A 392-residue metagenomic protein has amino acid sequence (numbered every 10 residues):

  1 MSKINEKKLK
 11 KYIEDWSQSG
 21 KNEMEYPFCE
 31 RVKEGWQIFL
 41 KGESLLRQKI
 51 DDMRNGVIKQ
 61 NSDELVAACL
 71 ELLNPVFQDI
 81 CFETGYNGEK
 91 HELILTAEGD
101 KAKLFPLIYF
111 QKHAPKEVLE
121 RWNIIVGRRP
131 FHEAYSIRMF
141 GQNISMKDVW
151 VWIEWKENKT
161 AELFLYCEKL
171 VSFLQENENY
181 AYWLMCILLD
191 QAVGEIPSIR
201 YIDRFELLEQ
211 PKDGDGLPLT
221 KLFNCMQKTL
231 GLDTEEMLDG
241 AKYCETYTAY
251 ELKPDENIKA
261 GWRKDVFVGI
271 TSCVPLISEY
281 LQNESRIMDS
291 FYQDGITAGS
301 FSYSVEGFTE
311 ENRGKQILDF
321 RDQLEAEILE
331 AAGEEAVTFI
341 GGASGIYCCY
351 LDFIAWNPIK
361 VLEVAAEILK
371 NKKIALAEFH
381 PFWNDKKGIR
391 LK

Functional and structural regions predicted by a protein language model:
M1-E92, E98-A102, H113-I346, W356-A366 (+1 more regions): Charge-rich, low-complexity segments
L107-K112: "Short basic amphipathic alpha-helical interaction patches in structured regions
